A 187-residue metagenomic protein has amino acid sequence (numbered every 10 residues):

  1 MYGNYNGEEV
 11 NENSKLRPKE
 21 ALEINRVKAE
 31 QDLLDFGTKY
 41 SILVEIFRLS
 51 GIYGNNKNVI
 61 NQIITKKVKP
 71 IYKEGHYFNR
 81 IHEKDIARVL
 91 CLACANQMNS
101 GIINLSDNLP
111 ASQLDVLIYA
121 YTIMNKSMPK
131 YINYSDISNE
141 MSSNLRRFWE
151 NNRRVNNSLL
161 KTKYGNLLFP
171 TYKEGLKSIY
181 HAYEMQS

Functional and structural regions predicted by a protein language model:
M1-A21: Conserved Rossmann-fold NAD(P)-dependent oxidoreductase catalytic core, especially the SDR/UDP-sugar
P18-E23, S50-G51, K73-E83: Glycine-rich "substrate-gating" loop/helix at the edge of Rossmann-like oxidoreductase active sites
E30-N55: Conserved beta-loop-beta element that borders a ligand/cofactor-binding pocket
N61-V68, G75-A111: Alpha-helical substrate-binding/gating segment
I86, L90, L105, V116 (+2 more regions): Non-catalytic, hydrophobic alpha-helical segments
V89, N96-L145: Mid/C-terminal beta-alpha module of Rossmann-like enzyme folds, strongest in SDR-family dehydrogenases/epimerases
S138-L167: Conserved C-terminal active-site "lid" loop/helix of NAD(P)H-dependent oxidoreductases that clamps the redox cofactor
T171-S187: Amphipathic terminal alpha-helices
